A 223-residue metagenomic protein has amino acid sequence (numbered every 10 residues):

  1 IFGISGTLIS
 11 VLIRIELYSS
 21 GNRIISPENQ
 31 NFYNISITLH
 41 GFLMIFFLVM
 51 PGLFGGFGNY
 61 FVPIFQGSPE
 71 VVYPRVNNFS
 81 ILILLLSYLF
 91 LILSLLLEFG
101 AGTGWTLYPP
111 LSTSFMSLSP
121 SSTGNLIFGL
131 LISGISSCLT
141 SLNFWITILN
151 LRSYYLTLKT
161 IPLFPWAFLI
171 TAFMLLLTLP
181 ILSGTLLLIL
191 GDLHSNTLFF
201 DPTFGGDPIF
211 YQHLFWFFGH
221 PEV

Functional and structural regions predicted by a protein language model:
I1-V223: Membrane-embedded and interfacial regions of multi-pass energy-transducing membrane proteins
